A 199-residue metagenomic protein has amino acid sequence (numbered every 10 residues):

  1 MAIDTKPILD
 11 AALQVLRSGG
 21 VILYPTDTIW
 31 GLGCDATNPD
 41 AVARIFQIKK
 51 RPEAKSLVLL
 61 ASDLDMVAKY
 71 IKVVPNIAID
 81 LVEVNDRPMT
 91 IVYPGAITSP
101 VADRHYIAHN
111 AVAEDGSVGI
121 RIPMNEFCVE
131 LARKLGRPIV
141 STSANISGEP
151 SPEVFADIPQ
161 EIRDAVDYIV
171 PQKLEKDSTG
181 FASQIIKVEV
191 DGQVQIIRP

Functional and structural regions predicted by a protein language model:
M1-P199: Active-site-adjacent structural elements in enzyme catalytic cores
